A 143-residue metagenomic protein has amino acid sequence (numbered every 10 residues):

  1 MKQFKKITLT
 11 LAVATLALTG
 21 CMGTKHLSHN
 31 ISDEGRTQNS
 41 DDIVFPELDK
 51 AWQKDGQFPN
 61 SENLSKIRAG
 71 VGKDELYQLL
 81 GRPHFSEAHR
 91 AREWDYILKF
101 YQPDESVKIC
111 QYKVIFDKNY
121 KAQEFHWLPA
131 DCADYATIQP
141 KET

Functional and structural regions predicted by a protein language model:
M1-L9: Bacterial N-terminal signal peptides that target proteins for export
L18-G20: C-terminal motif of bacterial Sec signal peptides marking the signal peptidase cleavage site
M22-T143: Residues within mature, well-folded domains
